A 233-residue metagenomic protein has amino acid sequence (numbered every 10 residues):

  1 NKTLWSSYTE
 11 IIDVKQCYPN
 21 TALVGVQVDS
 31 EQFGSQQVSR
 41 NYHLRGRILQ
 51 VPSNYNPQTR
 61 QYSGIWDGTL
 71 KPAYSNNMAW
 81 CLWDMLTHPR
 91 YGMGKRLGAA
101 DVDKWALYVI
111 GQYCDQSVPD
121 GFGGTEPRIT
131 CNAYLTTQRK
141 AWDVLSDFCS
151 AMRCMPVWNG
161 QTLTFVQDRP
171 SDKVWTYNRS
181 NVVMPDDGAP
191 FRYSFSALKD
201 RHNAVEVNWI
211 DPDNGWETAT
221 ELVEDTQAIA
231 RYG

Functional and structural regions predicted by a protein language model:
N1-S150, N159, G215: Polar, S/T/G-rich
T9-F33, N132, V166-G233: Surface-exposed, non-catalytic interaction/assembly patches
C154-P156: A structural signal for short hydrophobic beta-strand segments in well-ordered beta-sheet cores
Q161-T164: Hydrophobic residues embedded in beta-strands of well-ordered beta-sheets
